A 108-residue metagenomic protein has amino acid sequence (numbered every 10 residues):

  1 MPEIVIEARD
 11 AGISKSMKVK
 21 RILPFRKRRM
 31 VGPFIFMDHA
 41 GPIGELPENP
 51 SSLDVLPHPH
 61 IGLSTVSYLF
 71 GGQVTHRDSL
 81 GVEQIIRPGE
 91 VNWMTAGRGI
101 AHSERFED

Functional and structural regions predicted by a protein language model:
M1-R9: Short, Gly/Pro- and small/polar-rich lid/capping loops
I13-S67: A short glycine-rich, His/Asp/Glu-containing loop-to-beta-strand
S52, V66-P88, G97-S103: A short beta-strand-loop-beta hairpin characteristic of the jelly-roll/cupin
R105-D108: Short, compositionally biased
